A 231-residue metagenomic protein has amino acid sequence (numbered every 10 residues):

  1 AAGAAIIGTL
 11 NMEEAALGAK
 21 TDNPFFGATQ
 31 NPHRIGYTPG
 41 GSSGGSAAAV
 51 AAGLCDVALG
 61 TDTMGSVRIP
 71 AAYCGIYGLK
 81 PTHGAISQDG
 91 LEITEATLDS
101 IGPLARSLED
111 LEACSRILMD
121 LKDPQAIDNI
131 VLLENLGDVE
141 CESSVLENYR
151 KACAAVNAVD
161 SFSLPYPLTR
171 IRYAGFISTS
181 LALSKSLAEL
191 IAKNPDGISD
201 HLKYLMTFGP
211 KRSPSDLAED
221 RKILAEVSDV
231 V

Functional and structural regions predicted by a protein language model:
A2-S115: Short glycine/serine-rich loop segments
I117-V231: Amidase signature
